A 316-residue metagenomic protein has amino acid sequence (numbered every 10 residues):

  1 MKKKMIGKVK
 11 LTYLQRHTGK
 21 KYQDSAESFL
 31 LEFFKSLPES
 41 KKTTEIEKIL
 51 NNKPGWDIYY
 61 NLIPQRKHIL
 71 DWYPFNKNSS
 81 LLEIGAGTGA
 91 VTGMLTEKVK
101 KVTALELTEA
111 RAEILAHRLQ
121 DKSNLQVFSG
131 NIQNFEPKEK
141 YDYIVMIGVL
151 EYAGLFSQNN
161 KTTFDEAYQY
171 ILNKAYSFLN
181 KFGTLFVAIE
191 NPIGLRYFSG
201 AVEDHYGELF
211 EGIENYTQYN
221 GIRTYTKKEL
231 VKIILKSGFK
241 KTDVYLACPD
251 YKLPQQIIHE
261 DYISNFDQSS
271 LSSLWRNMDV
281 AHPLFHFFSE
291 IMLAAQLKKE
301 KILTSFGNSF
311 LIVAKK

Functional and structural regions predicted by a protein language model:
M1-S40: N-terminal auxiliary segments of SAM/dcSAM-dependent transferases
T88-V99: Conserved SAM-binding loop of SAM-dependent methyltransferases across substrates and taxa, primarily the Class I
K98-Q133: Class I SAM-dependent methyltransferase SAM/SAH-binding core
E136-I144: A short acidic, Gly/Pro-enriched loop at the edge of an enzyme's catalytic core that lines a small-molecule cofactor
F164-T184: A short glycine-rich, Lys/Arg-flanked "PGG" loop and its adjoining helix->strand segment in the class I
F186-E208: Conserved class I S-adenosyl-L-methionine
N220-G238, V244: Short alpha-helix
E229, D243, A247-K315: Rossmann-like AdoMet/SAM-dependent catalytic core
